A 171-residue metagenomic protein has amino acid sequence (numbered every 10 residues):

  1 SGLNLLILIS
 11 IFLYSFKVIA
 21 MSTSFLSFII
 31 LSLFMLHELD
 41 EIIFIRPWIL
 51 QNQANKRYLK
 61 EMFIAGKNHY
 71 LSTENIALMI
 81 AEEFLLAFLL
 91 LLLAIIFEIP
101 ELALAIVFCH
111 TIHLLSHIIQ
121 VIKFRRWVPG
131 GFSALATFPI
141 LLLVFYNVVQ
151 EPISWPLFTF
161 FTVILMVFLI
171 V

Functional and structural regions predicted by a protein language model:
S1-L26, P139-I140: Long, highly hydrophobic alpha-helical transmembrane signal-anchor segments
G2-L8, I76-L93, A134-L142: Core segments of transmembrane alpha-helices that mediate helix-helix packing or line hydrophobic substrate/ligand
F16-K17, I96-P100, I118-V128, V149-I153: Membrane-interface helix caps and helix-loop-helix hairpins in membrane proteins
V18-R46: N-terminal signal-anchor transmembrane alpha helix
M35-I43, H110-V121, V167-V171: Transmembrane alpha-helical segments that form the membrane-embedded catalytic/substrate-channel core of multi-pass
I42-H69: Cytosolic, membrane-interface loops and tails of multi-pass inner-membrane proteins
R126-A136: Cytoplasmic-side transmembrane-helix entry/capping segments in multi-pass membrane proteins
L142-V171: Terminal transmembrane helical module of multi-pass membrane proteins
